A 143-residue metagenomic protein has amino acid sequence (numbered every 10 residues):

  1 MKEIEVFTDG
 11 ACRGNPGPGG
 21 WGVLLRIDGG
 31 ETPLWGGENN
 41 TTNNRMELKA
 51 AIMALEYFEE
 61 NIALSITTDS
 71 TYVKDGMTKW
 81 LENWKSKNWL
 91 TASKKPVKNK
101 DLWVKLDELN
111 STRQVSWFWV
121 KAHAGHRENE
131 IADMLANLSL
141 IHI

Functional and structural regions predicted by a protein language model:
K2-E5: Extreme N-terminal starter segment of soluble prokaryotic enzymes
T8-P18, T32, I52-I131, L135: RNase H catalytic domain
D9, G19, N39-N43: N-terminal first-folded block
G20-L25: Short beta-strand scaffold segments in enzyme catalytic cores
G29-M46: A short, polar/acidic, helix/strand-boundary loop motif
R45, K49-M53: Short amphipathic alpha-helical face segments that pack within enzyme cores and frequently flank/anchor catalytic
I141-I143: Conserved small/polar residues in nucleotide/adenosyl-binding loops
